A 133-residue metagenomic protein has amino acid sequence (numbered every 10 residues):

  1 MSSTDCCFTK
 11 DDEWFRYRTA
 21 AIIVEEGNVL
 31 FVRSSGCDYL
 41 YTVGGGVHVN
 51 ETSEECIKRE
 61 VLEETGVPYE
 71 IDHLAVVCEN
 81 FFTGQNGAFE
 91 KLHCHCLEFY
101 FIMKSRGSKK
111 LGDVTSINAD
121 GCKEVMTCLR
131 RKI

Functional and structural regions predicted by a protein language model:
M1-A20, E26, A88-K91: Acidic, metal-coordinating catalytic segment for phosphate/diphosphate chemistry, firing primarily on the Nudix
I23-V24, F31, M103: Conserved hydrophobic "DFG−1" position in protein kinase catalytic cores
E26-G27, I71: Residue-level signal for tight coil/turn positions that link beta-strands
S34: Short loop/turn segments immediately following the C-termini of beta-strands
C37-Y39: Short, surface-exposed beta-strand-loop junctions and turns on beta-sheet-rich folds
Y41-G45: A short gly/proline-enriched turn/hairpin at secondary-structure junctions
V47-E70, F81-I133: Unchanged
